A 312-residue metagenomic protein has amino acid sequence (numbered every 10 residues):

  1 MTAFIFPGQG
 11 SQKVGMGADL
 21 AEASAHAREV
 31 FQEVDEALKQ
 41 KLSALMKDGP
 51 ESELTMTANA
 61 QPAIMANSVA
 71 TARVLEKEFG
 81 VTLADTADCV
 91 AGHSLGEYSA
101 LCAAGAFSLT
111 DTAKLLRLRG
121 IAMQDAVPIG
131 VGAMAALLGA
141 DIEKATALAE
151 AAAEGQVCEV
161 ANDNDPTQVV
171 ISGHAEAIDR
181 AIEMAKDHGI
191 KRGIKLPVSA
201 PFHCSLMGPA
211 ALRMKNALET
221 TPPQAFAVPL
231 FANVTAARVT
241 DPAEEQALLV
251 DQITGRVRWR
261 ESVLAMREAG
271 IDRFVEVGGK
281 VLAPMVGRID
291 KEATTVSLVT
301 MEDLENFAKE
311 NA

Functional and structural regions predicted by a protein language model:
M1-A145, L196, R273-N306: FabD-like malonyl-/acyl-CoA
G10-Q12, E36-L38, A104-T254, P284: Alpha/beta catalytic cores of group-transfer enzymes, especially the acyltransferase/condensing modules of polyketide
H26, T254-R258: Soluble or luminal CAZymes and related metallo-dependent hydrolases
A177-I178, A217, P222, G270-D272 (+2 more regions): NAD(P)-dependent dehydrogenase/reductase Rossmann-like domain
K186, R267-E268: Non-catalytic positions within long, well-ordered alpha-helices that form the structural scaffold/packing of enzyme
R258-A265: A short, well-structured juxtamembrane/interface segment
